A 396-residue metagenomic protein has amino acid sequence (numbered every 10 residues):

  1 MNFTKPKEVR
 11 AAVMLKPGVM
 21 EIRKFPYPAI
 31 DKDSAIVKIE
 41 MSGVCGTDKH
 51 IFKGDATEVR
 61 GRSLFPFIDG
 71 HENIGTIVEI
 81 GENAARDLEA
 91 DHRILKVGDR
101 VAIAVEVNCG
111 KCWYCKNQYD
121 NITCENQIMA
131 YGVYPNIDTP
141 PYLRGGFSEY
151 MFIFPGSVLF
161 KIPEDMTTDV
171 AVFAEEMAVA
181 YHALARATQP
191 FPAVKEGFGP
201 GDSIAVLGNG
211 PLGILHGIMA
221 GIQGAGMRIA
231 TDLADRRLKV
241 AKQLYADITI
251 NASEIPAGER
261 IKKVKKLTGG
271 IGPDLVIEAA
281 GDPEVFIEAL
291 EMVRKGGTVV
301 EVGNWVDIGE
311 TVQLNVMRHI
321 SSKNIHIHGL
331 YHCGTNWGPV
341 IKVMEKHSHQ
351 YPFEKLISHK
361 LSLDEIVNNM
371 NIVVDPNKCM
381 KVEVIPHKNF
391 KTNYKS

Functional and structural regions predicted by a protein language model:
M1-K7, A11, K263, I287-E291 (+1 more regions): C-terminal hydrophobic helical "lid"/dimerization subdomain of Rossmann-like NAD(P)H-dependent oxidoreductases
P26-S42, T57-K116, L143, P163-D165: Glycine-rich beta-strand-centered segment in the early N-terminal region that forms part of a ligand/cofactor-binding
E89, C109-I204: NAD(P)H dinucleotide-binding glycine-rich loop of Rossmann-like/cofactor-binding domains, especially the beta1-alpha1
R100, S203, G297-V299, H326: Short glycine-centered segments of the SAM/dcSAM-binding site in methyltransferase folds
P200-L212, M219-E288: Adenosine-nucleotide cofactor-binding segment
L233-A234, W305, C333: Residues in the short beta-alpha loop(s) of Rossmann-like NAD(P)-binding domains
V293-K295: Helix-to-beta-strand junctions that scaffold the AdoMet/dcAdoMet cofactor pocket in Class I SAM-dependent enzymes
N304-K323: Rossmann-fold NAD(P)-binding glycine/threonine-rich loop
